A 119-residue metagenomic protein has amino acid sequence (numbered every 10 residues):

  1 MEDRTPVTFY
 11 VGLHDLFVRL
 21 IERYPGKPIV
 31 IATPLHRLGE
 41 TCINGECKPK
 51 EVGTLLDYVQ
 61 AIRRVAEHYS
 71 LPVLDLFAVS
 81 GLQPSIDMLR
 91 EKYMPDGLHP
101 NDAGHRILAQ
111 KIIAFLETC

Functional and structural regions predicted by a protein language model:
M1-C119: Alpha-helical cap/lid subdomain in secreted, periplasmic, or secretory-pathway luminal O-acyl-processing enzymes
